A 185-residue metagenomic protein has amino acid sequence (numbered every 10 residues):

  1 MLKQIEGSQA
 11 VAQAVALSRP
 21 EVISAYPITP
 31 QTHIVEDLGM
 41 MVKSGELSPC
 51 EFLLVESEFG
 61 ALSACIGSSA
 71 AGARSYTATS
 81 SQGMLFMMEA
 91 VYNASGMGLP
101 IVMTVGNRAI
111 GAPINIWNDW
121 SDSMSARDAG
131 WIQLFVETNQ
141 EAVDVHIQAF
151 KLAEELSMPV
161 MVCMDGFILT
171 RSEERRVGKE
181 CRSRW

Functional and structural regions predicted by a protein language model:
M1-S125, G130, I147, F167: Thiamine diphosphate
C50, V160-R182: Conformationally flexible catalytic loops at phosphate/diphosphate-handling active centers
S121-C163: Internal, well-ordered domain-core segments that constitute the primary functional module of diverse proteins
